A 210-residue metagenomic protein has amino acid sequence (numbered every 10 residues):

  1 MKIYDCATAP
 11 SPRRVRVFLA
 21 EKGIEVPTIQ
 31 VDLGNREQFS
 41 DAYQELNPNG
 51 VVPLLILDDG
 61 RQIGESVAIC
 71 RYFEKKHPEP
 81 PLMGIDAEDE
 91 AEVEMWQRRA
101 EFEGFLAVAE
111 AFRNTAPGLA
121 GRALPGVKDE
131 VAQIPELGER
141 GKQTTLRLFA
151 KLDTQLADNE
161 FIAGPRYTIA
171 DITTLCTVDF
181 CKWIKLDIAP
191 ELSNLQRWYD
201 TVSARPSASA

Functional and structural regions predicted by a protein language model:
M1-A132: GST-like domain detector, emphasizing the conserved glutathione-binding G-site in the N-terminal thioredoxin-like
V17, R205-A208: Hydrophobic transmembrane signal anchors and adjacent membrane-proximal interface regions, especially in viral
A68, Y72, E92-M95, R147 (+3 more regions): Non-catalytic alpha-helical scaffold/packing segments enriched in small hydrophobic residues
F102-S203: GST-like fold's C-terminal all-alpha helical module
D158, S209-A210: Substrate-binding/catalytic groove segments of enzymes that remodel or degrade extracellular structural polymers
